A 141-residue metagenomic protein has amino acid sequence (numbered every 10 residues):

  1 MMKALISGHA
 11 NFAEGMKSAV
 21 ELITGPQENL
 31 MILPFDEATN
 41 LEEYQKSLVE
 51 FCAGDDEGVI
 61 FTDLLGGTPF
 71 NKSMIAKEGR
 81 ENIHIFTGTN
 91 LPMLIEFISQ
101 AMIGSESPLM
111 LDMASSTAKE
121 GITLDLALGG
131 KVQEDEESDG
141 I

Functional and structural regions predicted by a protein language model:
M2-F86, L91-I141: N-terminal loops that bind phosphate or other acidic moieties and the adjacent beta-alpha structural core
